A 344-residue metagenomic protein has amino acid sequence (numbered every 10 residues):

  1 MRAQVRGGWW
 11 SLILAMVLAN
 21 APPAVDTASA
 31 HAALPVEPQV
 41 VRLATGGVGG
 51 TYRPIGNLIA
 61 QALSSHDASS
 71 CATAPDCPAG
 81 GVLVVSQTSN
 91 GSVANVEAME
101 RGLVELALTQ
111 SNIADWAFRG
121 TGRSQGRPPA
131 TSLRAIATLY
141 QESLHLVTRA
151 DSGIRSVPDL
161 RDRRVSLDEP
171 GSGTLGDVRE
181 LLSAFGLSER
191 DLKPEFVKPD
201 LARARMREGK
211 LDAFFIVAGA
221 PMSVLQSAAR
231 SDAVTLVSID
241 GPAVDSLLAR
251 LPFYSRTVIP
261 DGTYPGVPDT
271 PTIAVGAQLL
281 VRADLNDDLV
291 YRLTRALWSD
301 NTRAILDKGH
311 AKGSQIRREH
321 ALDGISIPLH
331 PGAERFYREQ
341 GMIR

Functional and structural regions predicted by a protein language model:
M1-L12: Bacterial N-terminal signal peptides that target proteins for export
W10-P23: Bacterial N-terminal signal peptides
T27-L43, C77, I154-R164, P331 (+1 more regions): Immediate post-signal peptide segment of exported/extracytoplasmic ligand-binding proteins
V40-A72, Q141-E208, R303, D323 (+1 more regions): Bilobed "Venus flytrap"/periplasmic-binding protein-like clamshell domains and structurally analogous long
S70-C77, V82-N90, E189-P199, I216: Short beta-strand-to-loop elements that line the ligand-binding cleft of bilobed periplasmic-binding protein-like
S111-I113, T121-G122, S152, S188-L280 (+1 more regions): Pocket-lining segment of extracytoplasmic ligand-binding domains
G126-L139, G262-P271: A structural signal for short loop-to-beta-strand junctions that line the ligand-binding cleft of periplasmic/secreted
V197, L201, A218-L236, P252-F253 (+1 more regions): An extracytoplasmic/periplasmic, membrane-proximal ligand-sensing/linker region
